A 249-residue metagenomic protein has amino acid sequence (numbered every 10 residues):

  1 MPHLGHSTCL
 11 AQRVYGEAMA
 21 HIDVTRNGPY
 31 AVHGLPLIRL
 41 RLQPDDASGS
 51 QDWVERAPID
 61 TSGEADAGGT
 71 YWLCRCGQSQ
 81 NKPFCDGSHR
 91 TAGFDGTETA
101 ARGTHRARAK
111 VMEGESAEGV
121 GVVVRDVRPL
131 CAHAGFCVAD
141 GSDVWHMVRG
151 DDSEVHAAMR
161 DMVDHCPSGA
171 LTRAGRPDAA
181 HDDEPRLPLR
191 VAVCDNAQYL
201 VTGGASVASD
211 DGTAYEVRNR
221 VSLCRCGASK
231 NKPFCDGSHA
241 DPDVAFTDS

Functional and structural regions predicted by a protein language model:
L10-P36, L40-L42, H181-V193, T202-G204: Short helix-coil boundary/hinge micro-motifs
H21-G34, R39, E98-G135: Ferredoxin-type iron-sulfur electron-transfer modules and their immediate structural context
R26, I59-R75, V111-H133, D143-D161 (+3 more regions): Ferredoxin-like iron-sulfur electron-transfer modules
Y30-V32, Y71-C74, P83-C85, L171 (+3 more regions): Short, structured motif recognition centered on aromatic/hydrophobic residues
L35, A240-S249: Intrinsically disordered, low-complexity serine/proline/glycine/threonine-rich regulatory regions
R75, N81-K82, R90-T99: Hydrophobic, ordered structural segments
K82-A92, A132-G150, V163-P177, K232-D243: Iron-sulfur cluster-binding cysteine motifs and their immediate structural context in ferredoxin-like electron-transfer
G96-S116, D152-S168, P185-L200, F246-S249: Short microdomains enriched in Cys/His and/or Lys/Arg
